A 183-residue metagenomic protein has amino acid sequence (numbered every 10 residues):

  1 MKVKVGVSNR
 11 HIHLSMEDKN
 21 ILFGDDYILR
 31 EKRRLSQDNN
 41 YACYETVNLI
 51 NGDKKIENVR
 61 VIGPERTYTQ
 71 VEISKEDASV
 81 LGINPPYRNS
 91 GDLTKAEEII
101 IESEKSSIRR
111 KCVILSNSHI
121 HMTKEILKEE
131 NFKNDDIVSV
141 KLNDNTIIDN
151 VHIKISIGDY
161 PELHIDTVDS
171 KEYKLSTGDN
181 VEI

Functional and structural regions predicted by a protein language model:
M1-K4: Extreme N-terminal starter segment of soluble prokaryotic enzymes
G6-G52, E57-E104, I108-D135, S139-K141 (+1 more regions): Short beta-strand-centered segments at strand-helix junctions
